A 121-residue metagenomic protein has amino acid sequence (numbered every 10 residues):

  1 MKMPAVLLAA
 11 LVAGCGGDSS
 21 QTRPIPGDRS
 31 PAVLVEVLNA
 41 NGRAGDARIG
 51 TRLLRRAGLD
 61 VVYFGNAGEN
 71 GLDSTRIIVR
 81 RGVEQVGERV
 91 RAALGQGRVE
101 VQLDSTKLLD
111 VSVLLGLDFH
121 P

Functional and structural regions predicted by a protein language model:
M1-A9: Sec-dependent signal peptide recognition, specifically the positively charged N-region followed immediately by
A5, I25-G27, A67, L103: Generic marker of residues within folded, mature protein domains
L11-G14: C-terminal motif of bacterial Sec signal peptides marking the signal peptidase cleavage site
G16-R29: Bacterial Sec signal peptide processing site at the extreme N-terminus
R23-P24, V35-A40, G71-I78: A broad, low-specificity signal for short, low-complexity segments enriched in glycine/proline and polar/charged
G27-A67: Extracytoplasmic/periplasm-facing segments of secreted or lipoprotein envelope proteins
D60-H120: BRCT (BRCA1 C-terminal) domain core and associated BRCT-interaction motifs
